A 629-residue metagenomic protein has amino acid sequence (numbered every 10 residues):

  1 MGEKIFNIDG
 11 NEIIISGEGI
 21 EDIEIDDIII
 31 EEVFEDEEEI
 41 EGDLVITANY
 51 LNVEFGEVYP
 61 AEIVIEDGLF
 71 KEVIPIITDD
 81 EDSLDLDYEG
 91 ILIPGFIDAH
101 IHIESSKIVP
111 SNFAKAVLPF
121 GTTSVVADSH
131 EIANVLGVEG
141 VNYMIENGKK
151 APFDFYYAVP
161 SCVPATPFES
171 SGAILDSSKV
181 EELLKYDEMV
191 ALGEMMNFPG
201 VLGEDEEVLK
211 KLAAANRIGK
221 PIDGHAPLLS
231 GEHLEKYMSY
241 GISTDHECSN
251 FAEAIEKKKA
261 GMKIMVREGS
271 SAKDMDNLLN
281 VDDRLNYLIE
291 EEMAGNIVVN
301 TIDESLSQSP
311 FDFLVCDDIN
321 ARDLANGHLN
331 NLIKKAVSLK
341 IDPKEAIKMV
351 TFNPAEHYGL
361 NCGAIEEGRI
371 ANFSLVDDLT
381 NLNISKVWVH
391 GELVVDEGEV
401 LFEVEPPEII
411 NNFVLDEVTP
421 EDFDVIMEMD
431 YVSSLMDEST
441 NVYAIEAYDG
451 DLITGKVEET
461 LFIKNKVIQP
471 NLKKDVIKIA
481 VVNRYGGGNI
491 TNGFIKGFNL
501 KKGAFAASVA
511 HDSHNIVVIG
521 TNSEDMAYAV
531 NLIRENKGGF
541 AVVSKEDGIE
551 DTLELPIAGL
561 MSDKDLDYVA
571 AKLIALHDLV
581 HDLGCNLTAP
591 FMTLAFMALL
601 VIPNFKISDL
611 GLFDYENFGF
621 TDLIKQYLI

Functional and structural regions predicted by a protein language model:
M1-A61, I65-K71, L118-P119, V299 (+2 more regions): Active-site microenvironment of metallo-dependent hydrolases
T78, S83-G148, E524: Metal-associated gating/positioning segment near the N- to mid-region
D98-V109, P164-L175, S243: Active-site mouth loops of central-metabolism enzymes
A114-P221, T552: Divalent-metal coordination cores built from histidine and acidic residues
S129-I132, P160-S161, N197, P227-L228 (+5 more regions): Short, ordered loop/turn segments at secondary-structure junctions
I174-E194, G200-L314, L324-E345, I370: Histidine/acidic residue-rich metal-binding segments in metalloenzymes
